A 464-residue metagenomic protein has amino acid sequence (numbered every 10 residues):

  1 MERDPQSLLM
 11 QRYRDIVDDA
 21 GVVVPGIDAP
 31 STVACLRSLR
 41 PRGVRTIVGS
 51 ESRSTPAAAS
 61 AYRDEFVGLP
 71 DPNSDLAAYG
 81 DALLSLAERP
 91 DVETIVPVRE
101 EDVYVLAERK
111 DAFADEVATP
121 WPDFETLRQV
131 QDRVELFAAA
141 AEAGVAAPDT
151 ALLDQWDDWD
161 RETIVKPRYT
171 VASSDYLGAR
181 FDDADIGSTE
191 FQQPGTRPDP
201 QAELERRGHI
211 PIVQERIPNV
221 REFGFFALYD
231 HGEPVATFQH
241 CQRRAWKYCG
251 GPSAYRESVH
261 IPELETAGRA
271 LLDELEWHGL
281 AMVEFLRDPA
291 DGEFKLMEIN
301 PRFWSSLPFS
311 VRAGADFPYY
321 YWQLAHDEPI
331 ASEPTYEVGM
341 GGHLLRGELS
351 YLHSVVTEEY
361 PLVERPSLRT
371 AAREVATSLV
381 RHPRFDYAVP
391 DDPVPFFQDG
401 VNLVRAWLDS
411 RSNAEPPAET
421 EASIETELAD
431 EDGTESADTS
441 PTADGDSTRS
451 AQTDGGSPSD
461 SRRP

Functional and structural regions predicted by a protein language model:
M1-T119, L403-V404, T442, R449 (+2 more regions): ATP-binding N-terminal substructure of ATP-dependent carboxylate-amine bond-forming enzymes
S50-T55, E100-D102, H231-V235, H240-R243 (+1 more regions): Short glycine-enriched loops at secondary-structure junctions
L127-P211, D430-D432, G445: Active-site nucleotide/adenylate-binding loops and adjacent lid/helix of ATP-dependent enzymes
E190-G250, V259-L264: Phosphate-binding site of ATP-dependent enzymes
G208, E215, C249-A290, A325 (+1 more regions): A long amphipathic alpha-helix within ATP-dependent nucleotide-binding catalytic cores
A227, D273-F309: Conserved metal-phosphate-binding beta-hairpin within the catalytic cores of diverse ATP-dependent phosphoryl-transfer
R243-Y248, P252-Y255, N300-A315: Glycine-rich phosphate/pyrophosphate-binding beta-alpha loops
Q323-P464: Peripheral (often C-terminal) accessory segments that flank ATP-dependent C-N-forming ligase machineries
